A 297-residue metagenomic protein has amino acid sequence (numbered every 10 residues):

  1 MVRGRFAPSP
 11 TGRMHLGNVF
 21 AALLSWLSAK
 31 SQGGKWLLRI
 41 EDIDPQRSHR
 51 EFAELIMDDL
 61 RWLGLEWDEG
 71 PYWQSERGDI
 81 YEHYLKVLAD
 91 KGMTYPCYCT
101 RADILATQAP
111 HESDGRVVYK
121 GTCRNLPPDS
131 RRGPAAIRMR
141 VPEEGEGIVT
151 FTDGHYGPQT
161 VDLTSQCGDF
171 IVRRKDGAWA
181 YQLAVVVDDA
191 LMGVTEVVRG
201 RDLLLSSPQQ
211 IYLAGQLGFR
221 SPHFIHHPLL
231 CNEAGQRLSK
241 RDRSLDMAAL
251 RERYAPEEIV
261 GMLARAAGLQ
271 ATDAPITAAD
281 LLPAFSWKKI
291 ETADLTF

Functional and structural regions predicted by a protein language model:
M1-E112, R201-D202, S206-F219: N-terminal Rossmann-like or analogous alpha/beta NTP/dinucleotide-binding catalytic cores that position adenine
M14-L16, D176, R253-E258: Structural motif
W26, W36, I43, L60 (+9 more regions): Bulky hydrophobic/aromatic packing residues
H49-Q159, Q166, A274-F297: Active-site neighborhoods of enzyme catalytic cores
K86-D90, A190, R251, A264: Alpha-helix boundary recognition
T100, L205-S206, Q216-F297: Catalytic adenosine-cofactor/nucleotide-binding cores of aminoacyl-tRNA synthetases and other
A102-S239, D246-L250: Active-site cores that bind ATP or allylic diphosphates and position pyrophosphate for catalysis
